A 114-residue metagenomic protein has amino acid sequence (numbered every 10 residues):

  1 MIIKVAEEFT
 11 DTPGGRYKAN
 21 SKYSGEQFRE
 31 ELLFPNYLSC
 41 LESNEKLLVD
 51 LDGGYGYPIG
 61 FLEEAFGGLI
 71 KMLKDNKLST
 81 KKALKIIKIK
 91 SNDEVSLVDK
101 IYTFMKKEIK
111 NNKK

Functional and structural regions predicted by a protein language model:
I2: Active-site cores of enzymes that catalyze phosphoryl transfer or operate on phosphate-rich substrates
A6-N36, C40-V98: Amphipathic alpha-helical interaction surfaces in cytosolic regulatory modules
D93, K100-K114: The feature marks long, low-complexity, polar/acidic/proline-rich intrinsically disordered regions embedded in large
